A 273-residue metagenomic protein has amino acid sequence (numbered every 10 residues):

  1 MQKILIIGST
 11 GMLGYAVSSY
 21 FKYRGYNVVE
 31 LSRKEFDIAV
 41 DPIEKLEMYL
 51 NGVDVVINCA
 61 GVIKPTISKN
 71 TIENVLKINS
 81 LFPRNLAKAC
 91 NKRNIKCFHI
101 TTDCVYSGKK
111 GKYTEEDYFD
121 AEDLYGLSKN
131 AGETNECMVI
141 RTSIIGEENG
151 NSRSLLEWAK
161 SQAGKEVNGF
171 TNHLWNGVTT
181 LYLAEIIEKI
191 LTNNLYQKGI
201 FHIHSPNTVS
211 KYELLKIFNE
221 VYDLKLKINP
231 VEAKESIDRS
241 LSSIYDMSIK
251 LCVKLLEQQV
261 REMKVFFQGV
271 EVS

Functional and structural regions predicted by a protein language model:
K3-R24: N-terminal Rossmann NAD(P)H-binding glycine-rich loop of SDR-like oxidoreductase domains
V29-L46: Adenosine-cofactor binding site in Rossmann-like domains, unifying the SAM/SAH pocket of S-adenosylmethionine-dependent
P42-I78, A89: NAD(P)H-binding glycine-rich loop region in Rossmannoid oxidoreductase-like domains and their noncatalytic homologs
N70, N74-N85, F119, L127-N130: Glycine-rich NAD(P)-binding loop of the Rossmann-fold in SDR/ketoreductase-type enzymes
R84-D120: Conserved Rossmann-fold NAD(P)-dependent oxidoreductase catalytic core, especially the SDR/UDP-sugar
E122, T134-W175, L181-Y182, E188: NAD(P)-dependent short-chain dehydrogenase/reductase
A184-K189, N193-E235, Q268-V272: Mid/C-terminal beta-alpha module of Rossmann-like enzyme folds, strongest in SDR-family dehydrogenases/epimerases
L224-S273: C-terminal amphipathic/interface module of NAD(P)-dependent oxidoreductases and related NAD-binding regulators
